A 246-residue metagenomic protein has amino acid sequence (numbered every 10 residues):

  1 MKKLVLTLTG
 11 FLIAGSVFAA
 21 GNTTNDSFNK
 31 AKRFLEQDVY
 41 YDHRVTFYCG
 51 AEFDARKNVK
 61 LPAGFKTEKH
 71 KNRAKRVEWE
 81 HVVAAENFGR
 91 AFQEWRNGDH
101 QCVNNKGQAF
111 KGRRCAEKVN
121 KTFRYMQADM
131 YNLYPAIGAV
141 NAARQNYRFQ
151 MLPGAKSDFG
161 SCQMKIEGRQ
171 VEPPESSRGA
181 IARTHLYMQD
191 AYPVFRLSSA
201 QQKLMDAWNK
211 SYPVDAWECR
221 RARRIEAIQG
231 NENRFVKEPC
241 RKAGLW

Functional and structural regions predicted by a protein language model:
M1-L4: Positively charged n-region of N-terminal signal peptides that target proteins for export
L6-T9: Sec-dependent N-terminal signal peptides
A14-S16: N-terminal signal peptide c-region/cleavage motif recognized by signal peptidases
A20-R76, M205-A207, W217-E218: Aromatic-lined ligand-binding clefts that engage carbohydrates, nucleic acids, or primary amines
H70-W246: Domain-level detector of nuclease and nuclease-like folds in predominantly extracellular/periplasmic contexts
